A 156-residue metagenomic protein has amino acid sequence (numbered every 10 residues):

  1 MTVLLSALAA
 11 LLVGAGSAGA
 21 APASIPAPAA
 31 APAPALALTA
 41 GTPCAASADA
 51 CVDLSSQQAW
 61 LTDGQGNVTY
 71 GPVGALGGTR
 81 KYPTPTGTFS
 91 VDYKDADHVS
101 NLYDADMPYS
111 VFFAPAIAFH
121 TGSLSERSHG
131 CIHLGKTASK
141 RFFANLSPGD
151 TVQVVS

Functional and structural regions predicted by a protein language model:
T2-S90, D95-D97, V154-S156: Intrinsically disordered, low-complexity, Pro/Ser/Thr/Asn/Gly/Ala-rich spacer/linker segments adjacent to signal
P34-D49, T79-T88, Y93-S156: Exported/periplasmic cell-wall-interacting domains
